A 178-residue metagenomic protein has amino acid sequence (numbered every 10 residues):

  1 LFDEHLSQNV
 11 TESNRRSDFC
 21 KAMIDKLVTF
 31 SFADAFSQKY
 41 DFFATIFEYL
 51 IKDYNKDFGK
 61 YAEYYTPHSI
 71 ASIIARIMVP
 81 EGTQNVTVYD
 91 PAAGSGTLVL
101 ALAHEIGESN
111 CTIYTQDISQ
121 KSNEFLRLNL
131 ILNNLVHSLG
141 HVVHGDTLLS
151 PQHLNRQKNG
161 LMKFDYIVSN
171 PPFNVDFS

Functional and structural regions predicted by a protein language model:
L1-F58: Long recognition/docking surfaces used for binding and targeting
K60-S169, N174-D176: Conserved S-adenosyl-L-methionine
